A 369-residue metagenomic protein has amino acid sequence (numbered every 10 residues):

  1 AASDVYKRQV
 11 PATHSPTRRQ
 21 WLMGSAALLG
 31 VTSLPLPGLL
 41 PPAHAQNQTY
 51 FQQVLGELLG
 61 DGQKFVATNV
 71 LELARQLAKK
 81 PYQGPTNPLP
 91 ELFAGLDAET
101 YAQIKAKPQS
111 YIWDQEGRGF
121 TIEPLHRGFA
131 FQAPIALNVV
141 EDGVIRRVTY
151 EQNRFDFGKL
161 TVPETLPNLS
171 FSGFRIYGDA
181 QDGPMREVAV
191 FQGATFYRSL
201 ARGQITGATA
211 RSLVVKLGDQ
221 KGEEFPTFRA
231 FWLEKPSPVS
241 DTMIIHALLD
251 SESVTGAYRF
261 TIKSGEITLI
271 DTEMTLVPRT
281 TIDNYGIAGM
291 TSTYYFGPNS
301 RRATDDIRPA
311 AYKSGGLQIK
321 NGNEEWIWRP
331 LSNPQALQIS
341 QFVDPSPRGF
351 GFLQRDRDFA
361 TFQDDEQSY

Functional and structural regions predicted by a protein language model:
A1-Y6: Short, small-residue-biased leader/transition segments that mark boundaries at the very start of proteins
H14, L36-Q83: C-terminal segment of N-terminal export signals and the immediately downstream linker at the start of the mature
T17-V31: N-terminal export leaders
Y82-D219: Solvent-exposed N-terminal domain segments of exported/luminal and surface proteins
E99, A189-T195, L200, Q204-I205 (+2 more regions): A contiguous, surface-exposed recognition patch within enzymatic or periplasmic domains that forms
Q132-P134, F171, F228, S240-T242 (+5 more regions): Extracellular structured ligand-interaction cores
G207-K263: Extended, loop-rich substrate-binding clefts of extracytoplasmic carbohydrate-active enzymes
A247-T293: Acidic, contiguous internal or C-terminal segments within carbohydrate-active enzymes that form a structured patch used
